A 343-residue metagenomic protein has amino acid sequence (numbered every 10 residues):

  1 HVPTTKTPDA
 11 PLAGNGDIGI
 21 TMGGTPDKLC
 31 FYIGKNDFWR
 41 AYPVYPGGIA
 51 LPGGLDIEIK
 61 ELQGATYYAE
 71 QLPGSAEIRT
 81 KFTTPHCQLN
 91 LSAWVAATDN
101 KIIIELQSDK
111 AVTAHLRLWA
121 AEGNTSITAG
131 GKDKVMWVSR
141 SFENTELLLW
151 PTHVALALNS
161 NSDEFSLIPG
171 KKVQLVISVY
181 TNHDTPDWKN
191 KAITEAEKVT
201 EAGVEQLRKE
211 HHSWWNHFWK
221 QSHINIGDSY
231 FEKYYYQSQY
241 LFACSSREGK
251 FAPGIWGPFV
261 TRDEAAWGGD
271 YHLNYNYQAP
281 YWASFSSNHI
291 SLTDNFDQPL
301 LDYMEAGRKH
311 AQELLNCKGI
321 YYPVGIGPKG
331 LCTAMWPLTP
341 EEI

Functional and structural regions predicted by a protein language model:
H1-P8, L12-Y271, H289-D294, L300-Q312: Acidic/polar, glycine-enriched structural segments that form the non-catalytic walls/loops of the carbohydrate-binding
T145-E146, Y281, P323-G325: Noncatalytic linker/hinge segments flanking ATPase motor cores
N274-F285, E342: Well-ordered alpha-helical segments within folded domains of soluble proteins
N288-S291, N295-I343: Active-site lining segments of carbohydrate-active enzymes
